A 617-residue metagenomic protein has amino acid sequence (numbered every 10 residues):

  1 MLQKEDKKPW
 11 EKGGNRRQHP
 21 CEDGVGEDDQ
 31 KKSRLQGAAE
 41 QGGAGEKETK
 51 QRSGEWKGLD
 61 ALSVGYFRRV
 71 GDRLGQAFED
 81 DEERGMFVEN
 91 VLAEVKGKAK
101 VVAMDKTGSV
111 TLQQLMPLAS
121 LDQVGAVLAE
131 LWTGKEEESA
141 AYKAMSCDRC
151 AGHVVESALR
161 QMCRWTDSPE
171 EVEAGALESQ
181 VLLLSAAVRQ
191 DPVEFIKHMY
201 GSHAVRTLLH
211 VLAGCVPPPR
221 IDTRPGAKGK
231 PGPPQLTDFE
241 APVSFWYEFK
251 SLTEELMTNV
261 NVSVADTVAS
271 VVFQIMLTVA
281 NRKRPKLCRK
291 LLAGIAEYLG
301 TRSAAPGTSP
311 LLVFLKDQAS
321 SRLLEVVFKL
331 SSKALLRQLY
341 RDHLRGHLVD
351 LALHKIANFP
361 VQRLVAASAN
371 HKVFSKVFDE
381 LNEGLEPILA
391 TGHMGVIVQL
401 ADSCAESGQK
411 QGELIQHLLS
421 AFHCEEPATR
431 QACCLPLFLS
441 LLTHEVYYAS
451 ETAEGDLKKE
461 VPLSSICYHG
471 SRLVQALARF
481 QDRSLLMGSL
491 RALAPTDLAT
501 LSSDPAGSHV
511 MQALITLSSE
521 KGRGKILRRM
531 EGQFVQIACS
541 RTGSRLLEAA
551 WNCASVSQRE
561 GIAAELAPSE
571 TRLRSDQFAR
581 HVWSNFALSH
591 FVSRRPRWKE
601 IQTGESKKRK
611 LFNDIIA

Functional and structural regions predicted by a protein language model:
L2-A617: Eukaryotic gene-expression regulator signature that favors modular helical reader/repeat domains and their
